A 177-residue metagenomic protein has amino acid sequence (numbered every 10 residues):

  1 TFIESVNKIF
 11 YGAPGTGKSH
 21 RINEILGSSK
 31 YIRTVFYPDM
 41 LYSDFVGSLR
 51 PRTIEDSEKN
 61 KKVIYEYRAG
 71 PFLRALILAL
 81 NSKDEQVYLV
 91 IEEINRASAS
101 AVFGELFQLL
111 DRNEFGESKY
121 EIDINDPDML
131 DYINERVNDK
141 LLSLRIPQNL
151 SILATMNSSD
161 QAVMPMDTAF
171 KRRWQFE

Functional and structural regions predicted by a protein language model:
T1-E177: AAA+ P-loop NTPase catalytic core and its hallmark functional loops
